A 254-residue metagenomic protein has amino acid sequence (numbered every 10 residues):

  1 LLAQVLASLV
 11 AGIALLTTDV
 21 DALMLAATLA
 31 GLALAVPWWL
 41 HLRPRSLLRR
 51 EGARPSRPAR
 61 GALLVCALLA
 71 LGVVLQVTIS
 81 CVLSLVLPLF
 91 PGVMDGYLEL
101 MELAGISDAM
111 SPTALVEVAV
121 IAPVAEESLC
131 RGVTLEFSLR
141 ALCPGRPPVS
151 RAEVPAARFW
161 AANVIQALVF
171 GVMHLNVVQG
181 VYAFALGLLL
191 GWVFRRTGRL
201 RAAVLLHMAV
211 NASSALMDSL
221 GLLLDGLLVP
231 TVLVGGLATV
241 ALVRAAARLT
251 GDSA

Functional and structural regions predicted by a protein language model:
L1-V74, V149, A212-A254: N-terminal, membrane-interfacial amphipathic/helix-forming hydrophobic leader that caps and precedes the first
Q4, G31-L32, G72, Q76 (+4 more regions): Transmembrane alpha-helical core positions of polytopic small-molecule transporters
L9, P55-V65, L103-A104, M173-L189: Hydrophobic alpha-helical transmembrane segments
V10, A14, V82-V86, V193-F194: Juxtamembrane C-cap of transmembrane helices in multi-pass membrane transport proteins
T17-T18, L42-R43, F90, L142 (+1 more regions): A broad structural signal for alpha-helix termini and local helix breaks/kinks
D19-L23, V93-Y97, A152-P155: Short, surface-exposed acidic
R49-A125, L135-V149: Juxtamembrane helix-loop-helix connectors linking adjacent transmembrane helices in multi-pass membrane enzymes
A109-A254: Transmembrane helix-loop-helix hairpins at the membrane interface of multi-pass integral membrane proteins
